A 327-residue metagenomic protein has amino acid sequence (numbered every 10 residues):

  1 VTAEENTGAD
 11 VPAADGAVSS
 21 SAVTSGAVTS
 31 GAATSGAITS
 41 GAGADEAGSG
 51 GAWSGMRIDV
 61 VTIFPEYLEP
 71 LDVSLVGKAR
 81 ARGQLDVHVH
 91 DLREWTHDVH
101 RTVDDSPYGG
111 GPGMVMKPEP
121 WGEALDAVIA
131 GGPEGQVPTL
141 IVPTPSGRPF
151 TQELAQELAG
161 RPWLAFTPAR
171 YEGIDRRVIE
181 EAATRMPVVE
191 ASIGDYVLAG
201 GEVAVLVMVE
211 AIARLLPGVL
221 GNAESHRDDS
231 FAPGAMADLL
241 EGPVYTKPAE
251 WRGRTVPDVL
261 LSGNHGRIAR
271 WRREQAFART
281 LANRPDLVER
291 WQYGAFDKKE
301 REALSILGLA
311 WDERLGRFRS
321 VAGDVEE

Functional and structural regions predicted by a protein language model:
V1-S25, S30, S35-M56, D238-L239 (+1 more regions): SAM-dependent methyltransferases
W53-E94: Glycine-rich, flexible N-terminal cofactor/catalytic loop recognition
D59-V61, H88-H90, I141, L164-F166 (+1 more regions): Hydrophobic/aromatic beta-strand patches that form the interior of the parallel beta-sheet core in alpha/beta enzyme
S74-A79, Q156-G160, E181-T184: Short, solvent-exposed amphipathic alpha-helical segments in soluble enzyme and RNA/protein-processing domains
T96-H100, D104-E123: A short aromatic-anchored loop/beta-hairpin motif
G111, A169, N264: Conserved RecA-like P-loop NTPase ATPase core
K117-R170, I174-D175, P217: S-adenosyl-L-methionine/SAH cofactor-binding core of RNA-modifying enzymes
I174, V178-P233: Structured adenosyl-cofactor binding patch, chiefly the S-adenosyl-L-methionine
